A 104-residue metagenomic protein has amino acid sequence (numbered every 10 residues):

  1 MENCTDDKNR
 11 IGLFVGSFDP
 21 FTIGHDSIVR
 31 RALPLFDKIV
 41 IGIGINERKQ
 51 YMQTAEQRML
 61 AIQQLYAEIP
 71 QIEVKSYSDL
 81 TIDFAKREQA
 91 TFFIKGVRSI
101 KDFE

Functional and structural regions predicted by a protein language model:
M1-E104: Nucleotidyltransferase catalytic core that binds NTPs
